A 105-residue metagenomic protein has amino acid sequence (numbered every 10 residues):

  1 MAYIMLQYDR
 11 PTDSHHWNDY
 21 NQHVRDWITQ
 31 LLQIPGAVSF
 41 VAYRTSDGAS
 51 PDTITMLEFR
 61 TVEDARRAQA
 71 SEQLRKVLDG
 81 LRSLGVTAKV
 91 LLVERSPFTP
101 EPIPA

Functional and structural regions predicted by a protein language model:
M1-T53, R60-A70, T87-A105: Short S/T/G/P-rich N-terminal loop/turn motif that feeds into the first structured element of a domain
R75-A88: C-terminal structural segments of small proteins and small subunits
